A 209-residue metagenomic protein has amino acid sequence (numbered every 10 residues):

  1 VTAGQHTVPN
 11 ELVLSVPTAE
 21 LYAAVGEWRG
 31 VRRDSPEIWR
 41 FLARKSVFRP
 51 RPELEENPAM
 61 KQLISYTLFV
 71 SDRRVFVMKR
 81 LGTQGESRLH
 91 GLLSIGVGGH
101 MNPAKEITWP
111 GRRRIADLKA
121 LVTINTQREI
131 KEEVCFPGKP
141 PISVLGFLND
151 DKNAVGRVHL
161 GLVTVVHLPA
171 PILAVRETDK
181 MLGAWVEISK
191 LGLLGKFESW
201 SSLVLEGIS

Functional and structural regions predicted by a protein language model:
V1-K180, V186-S209: N-terminal leader/linker segments that precede catalytic domains of diphosphate-processing enzymes
